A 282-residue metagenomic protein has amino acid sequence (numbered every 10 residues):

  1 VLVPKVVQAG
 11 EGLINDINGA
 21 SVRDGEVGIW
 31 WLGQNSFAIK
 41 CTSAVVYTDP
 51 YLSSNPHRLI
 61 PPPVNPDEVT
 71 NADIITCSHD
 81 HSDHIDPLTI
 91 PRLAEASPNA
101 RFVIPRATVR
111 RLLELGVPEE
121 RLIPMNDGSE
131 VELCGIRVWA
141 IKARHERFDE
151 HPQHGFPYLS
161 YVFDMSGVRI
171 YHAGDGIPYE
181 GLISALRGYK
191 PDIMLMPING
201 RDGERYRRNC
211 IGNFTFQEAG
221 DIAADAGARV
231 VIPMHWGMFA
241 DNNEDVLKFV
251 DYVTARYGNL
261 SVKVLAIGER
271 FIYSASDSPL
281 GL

Functional and structural regions predicted by a protein language model:
K5-D24, P105-V168, Y252-E269, Y273-G281: Metallo-beta-lactamase
I14-S21, L32, A38-D80, H84-E95 (+2 more regions): Pre-active-site segment of Zn-dependent metallo-hydrolases
G28-W31, V45-D49, R137-A143, R169-D175: Active-site-proximal beta-strand elements of phosphoester/diester hydrolases
I39, D49, H79, D86 (+6 more regions): Divalent metal-coordination and catalytic microenvironments
A44-V46, D73-I74, I136, V168-I170 (+2 more regions): Structural motif
P50-L52, H79-D80, A107, A143-R144 (+3 more regions): Active-site metal-binding loops of divalent metal-dependent hydrolases
P63-V131, K142: Active-site HxH/HxHxD metal-binding segment of metal-dependent hydrolases
R101-V103, A107-L113, I177-I267: Cap/insert and terminal regions of metallo-dependent hydrolase folds
